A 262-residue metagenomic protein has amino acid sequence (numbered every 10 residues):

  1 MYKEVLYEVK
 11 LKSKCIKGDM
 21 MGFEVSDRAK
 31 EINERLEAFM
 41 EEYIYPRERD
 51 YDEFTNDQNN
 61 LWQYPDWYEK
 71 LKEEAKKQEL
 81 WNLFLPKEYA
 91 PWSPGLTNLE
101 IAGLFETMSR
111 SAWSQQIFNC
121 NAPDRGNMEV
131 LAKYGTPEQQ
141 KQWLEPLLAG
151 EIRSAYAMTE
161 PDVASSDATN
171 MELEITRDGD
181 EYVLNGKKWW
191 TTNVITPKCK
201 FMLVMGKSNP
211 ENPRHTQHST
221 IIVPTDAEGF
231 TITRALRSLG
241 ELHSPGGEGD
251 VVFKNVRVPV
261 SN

Functional and structural regions predicted by a protein language model:
L11-A122, E138-A149, R153: Amphipathic, small/basic residue-rich leader segments at the start of a protein or domain
E79, L104-R110, M205-K207, V223-E228 (+1 more regions): Short Ser/Thr-interspersed hydrophobic loop/turn segments at strand-loop and sheet-helix junctions that line or gate
G95-T107, D167-N170, V252, R257-V258: Structural signature of FAD isoalloxazine-binding scaffolds in flavoprotein oxidoreductases
S114-M128, A149-A157, K187-M202: FAD-binding core of FAD-dependent oxidoreductases, characterized by glycine-rich FAD pyrophosphate-binding loops
D162-S166, N193-P197, P210-N212, L239-G247: Short Gly/Pro-enriched turn/cap motifs at secondary-structure boundaries
N170, E228-R257: Flexible, small-/acidic-enriched active-site or ligand-binding loops
L173-T176: A structural signal for short hydrophobic beta-strand segments in well-ordered beta-sheet cores
D180-E181, N185-T233: A short core secondary-structure module
